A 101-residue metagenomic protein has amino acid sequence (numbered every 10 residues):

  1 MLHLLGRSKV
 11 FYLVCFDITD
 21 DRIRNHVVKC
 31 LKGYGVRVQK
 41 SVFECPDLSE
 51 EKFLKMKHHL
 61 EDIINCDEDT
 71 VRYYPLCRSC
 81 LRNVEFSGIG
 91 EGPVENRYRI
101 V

Functional and structural regions predicted by a protein language model:
L2-L13, R22-V101: Basic nucleic-acid-binding interfaces
F16-D17: DG-centered beta-turn motif at the end of beta-strands
